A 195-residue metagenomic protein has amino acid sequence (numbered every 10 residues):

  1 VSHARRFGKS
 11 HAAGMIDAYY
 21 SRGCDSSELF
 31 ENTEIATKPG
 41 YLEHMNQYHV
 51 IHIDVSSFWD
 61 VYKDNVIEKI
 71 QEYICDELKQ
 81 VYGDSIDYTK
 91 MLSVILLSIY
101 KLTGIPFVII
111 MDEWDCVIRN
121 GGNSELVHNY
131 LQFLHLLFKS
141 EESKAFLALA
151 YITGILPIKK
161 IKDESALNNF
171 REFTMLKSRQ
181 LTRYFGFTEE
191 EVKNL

Functional and structural regions predicted by a protein language model:
V1-L195: Phosphate-binding site recognition
